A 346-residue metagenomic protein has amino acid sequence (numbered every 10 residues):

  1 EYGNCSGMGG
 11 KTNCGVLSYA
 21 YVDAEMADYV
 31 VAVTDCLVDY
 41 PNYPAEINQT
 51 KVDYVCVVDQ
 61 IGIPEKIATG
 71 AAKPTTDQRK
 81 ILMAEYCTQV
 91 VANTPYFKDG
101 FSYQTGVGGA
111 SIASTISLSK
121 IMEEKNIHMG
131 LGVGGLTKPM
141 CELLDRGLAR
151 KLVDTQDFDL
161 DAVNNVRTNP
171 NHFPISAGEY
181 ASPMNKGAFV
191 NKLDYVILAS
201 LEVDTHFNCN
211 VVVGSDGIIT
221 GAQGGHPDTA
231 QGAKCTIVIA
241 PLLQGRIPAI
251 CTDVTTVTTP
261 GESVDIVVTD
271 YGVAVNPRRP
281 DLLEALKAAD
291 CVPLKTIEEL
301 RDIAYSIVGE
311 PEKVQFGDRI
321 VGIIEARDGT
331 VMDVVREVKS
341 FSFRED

Functional and structural regions predicted by a protein language model:
E1-S102, S114-M122, N126-G130, P139-C141 (+1 more regions): Conserved phosphate- and dinucleotide-binding cores of soluble alpha/beta proteins, encompassing both enzyme active
G106-I112: Core structural elements
G134-G135: Phosphate-binding chemistry for phosphorylated carbohydrates and sugar-nucleotides
